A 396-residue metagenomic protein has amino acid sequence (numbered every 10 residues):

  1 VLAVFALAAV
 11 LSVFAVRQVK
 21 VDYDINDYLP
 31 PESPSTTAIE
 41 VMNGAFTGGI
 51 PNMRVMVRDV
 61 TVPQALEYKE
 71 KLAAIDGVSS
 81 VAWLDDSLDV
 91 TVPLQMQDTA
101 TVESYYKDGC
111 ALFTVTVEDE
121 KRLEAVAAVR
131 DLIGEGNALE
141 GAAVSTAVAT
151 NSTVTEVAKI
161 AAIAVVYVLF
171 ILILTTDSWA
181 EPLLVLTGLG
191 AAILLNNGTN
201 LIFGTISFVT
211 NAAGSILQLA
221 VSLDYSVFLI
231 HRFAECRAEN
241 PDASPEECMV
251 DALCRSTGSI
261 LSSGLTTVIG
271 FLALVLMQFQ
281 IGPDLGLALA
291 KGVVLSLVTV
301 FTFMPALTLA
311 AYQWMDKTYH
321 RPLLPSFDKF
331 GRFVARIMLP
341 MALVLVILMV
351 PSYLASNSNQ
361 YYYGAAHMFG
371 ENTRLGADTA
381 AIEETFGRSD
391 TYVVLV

Functional and structural regions predicted by a protein language model:
V1-Y23, E120-Y363: Membrane-embedded transmembrane helical bundles of large multi-pass transporters/channels
V19-V55, V60-Q64, S80, G331-R332 (+1 more regions): Juxtamembrane segments of multi-pass membrane proteins
Y28, S87-V92, S145-V148: A short acidic, often aromatic-flanked loop/helix-cap motif at beta-alpha or helix-coil junctions that lines enzyme
E32, T36-T37, V62-T116: Extracytoplasmic
I50, D108, G214, T267-V268 (+1 more regions): Short, solvent-exposed loop/turn segments at the edges of secondary structure
P51-D59, T99-V154, T391-V396: A short beta-strand structural signal in non-transmembrane regions
E67-V78, A125-N137, T385: Generic non-transmembrane alpha-helical segments
